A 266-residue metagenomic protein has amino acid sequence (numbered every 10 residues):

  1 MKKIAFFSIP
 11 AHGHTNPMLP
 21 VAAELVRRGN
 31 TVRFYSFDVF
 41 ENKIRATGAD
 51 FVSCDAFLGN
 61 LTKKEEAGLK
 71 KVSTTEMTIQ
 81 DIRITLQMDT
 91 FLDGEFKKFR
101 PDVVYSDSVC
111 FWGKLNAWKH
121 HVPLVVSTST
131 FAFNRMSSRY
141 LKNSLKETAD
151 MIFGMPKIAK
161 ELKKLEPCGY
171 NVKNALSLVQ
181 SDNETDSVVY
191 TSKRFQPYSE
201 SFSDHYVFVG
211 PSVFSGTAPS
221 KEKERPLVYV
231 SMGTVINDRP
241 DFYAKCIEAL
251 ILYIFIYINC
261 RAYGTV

Functional and structural regions predicted by a protein language model:
M1-M151, N237, D241-V266: Glycosyltransferase specificity loop/lid
E76-Q80, K157-K164, L227-T234: Short, basic, glycine/proline-bearing loop/turn elements
L86-Q87, D107, C168-V172, S212-G216: Short gly/ser/thr-rich secondary-structure transition/capping motifs
K98-R100, N183, E224: Alpha-helix C-terminal capping/helix-to-coil transition sites in glycosyltransferase folds
P123-P197, S203-D204: Active-site-proximal region of nucleotide-activated glycan assembly enzymes, centered on histidine/acidic-rich loops
F195-V266: Donor-nucleotide binding loops and adjacent catalytic segments primarily of GT-B fold Leloir glycosyltransferases
